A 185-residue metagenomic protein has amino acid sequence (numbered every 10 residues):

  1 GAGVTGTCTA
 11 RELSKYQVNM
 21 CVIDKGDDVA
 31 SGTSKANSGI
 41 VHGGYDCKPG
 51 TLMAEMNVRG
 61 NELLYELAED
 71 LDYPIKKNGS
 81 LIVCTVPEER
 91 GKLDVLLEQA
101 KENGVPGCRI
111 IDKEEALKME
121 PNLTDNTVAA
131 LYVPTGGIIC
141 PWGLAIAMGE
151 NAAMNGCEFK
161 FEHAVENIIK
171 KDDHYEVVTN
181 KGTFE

Functional and structural regions predicted by a protein language model:
A2-G3, K25: Glycine-rich Rossmann-fold phosphate-binding loop(s) that bind the pyrophosphate of adenine dinucleotide cofactors
G6-T7: N-terminal Rossmann-fold NAD(P) dinucleotide-binding loop
A10, S14, N151: Gly/Ala-rich phosphate-binding loop of Rossmann-like dinucleotide-binding domains, activating on the conserved
S14-A36: Glycine-rich FAD pyrophosphate-binding loop
D24, K77, I111-K113, F161-H163 (+1 more regions): Short loop/edge segments at beta-strand edges and connector loops that shape dinucleotide/nucleotide cofactor-binding
G39-E115, M119: Dinucleotide-binding Rossmann-like beta1-alpha1 core, especially the glycine-rich loop that anchors the ADP
L131-E185: Helical element adjacent to the flavin cofactor pocket in flavoenzyme catalytic cores
